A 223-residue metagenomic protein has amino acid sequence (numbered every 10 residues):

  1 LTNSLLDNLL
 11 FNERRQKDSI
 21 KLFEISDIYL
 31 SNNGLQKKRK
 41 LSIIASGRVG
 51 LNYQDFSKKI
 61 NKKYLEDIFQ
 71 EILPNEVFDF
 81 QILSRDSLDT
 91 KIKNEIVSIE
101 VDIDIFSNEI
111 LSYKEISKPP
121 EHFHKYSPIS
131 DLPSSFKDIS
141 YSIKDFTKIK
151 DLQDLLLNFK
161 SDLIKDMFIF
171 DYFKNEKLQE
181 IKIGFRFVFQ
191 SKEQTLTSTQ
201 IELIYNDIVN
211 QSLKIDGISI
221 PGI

Functional and structural regions predicted by a protein language model:
L1-L41, F189-Q190: Class II aminoacyl-tRNA synthetase-like tRNA-binding/catalytic domains
S4, K21-E24, S42, S98 (+2 more regions): Generic structural signal for residues positioned in beta-strands
E13-R14, N33, L51-Q54, E109: Short helix/loop capping segments that flank catalytic or ligand/cofactor-binding pockets
D27, I43-G47, I103: Short, structured patches in soluble enzyme cores that scaffold and shape functional sites
Y29, G47-V49, F173: A generic structural motif
L35-Y53: Transmembrane beta-strand segments of outer-membrane beta-barrel domains in Gram-negative and organellar OMPs
D55-I223: A carboxyl-terminal module marker
